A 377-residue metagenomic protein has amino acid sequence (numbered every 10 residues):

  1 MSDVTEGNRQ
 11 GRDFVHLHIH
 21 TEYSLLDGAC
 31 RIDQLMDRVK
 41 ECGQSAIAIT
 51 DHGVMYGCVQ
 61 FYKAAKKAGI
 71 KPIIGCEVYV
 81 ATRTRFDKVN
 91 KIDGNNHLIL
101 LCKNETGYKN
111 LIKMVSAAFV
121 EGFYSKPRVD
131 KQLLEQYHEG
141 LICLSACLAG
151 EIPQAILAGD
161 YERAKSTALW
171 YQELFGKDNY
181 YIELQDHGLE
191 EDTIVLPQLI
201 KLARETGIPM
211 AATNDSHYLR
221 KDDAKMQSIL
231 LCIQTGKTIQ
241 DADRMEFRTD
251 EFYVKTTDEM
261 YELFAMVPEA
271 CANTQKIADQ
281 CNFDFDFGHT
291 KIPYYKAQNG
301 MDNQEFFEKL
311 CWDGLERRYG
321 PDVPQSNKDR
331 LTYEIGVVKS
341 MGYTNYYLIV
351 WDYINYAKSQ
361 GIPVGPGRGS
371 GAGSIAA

Functional and structural regions predicted by a protein language model:
M1-A377: Phosphodiester-processing cores and adjacent nucleic acid-binding clamps
